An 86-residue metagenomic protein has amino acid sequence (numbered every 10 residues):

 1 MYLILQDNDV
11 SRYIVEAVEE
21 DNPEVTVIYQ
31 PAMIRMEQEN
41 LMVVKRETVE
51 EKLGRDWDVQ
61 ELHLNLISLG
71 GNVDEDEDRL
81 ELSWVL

Functional and structural regions predicted by a protein language model:
M1-I4: Short glycine-/aliphatic-rich beta-strand segments at the starts of folded cytosolic domains
Q6-S11, K52-D56: N-terminal start-of-chain detector that recognizes signal peptides and the immediate post-cleavage beginning
D7-D21: Short amphipathic alpha-helix segments
P23-V27: A short linear hydrophobic-aromatic micro-motif
Q30-M33, E37-L86: Helix-rich interaction surfaces within compact, conserved domain-sized segments that mediate assembly or partner
